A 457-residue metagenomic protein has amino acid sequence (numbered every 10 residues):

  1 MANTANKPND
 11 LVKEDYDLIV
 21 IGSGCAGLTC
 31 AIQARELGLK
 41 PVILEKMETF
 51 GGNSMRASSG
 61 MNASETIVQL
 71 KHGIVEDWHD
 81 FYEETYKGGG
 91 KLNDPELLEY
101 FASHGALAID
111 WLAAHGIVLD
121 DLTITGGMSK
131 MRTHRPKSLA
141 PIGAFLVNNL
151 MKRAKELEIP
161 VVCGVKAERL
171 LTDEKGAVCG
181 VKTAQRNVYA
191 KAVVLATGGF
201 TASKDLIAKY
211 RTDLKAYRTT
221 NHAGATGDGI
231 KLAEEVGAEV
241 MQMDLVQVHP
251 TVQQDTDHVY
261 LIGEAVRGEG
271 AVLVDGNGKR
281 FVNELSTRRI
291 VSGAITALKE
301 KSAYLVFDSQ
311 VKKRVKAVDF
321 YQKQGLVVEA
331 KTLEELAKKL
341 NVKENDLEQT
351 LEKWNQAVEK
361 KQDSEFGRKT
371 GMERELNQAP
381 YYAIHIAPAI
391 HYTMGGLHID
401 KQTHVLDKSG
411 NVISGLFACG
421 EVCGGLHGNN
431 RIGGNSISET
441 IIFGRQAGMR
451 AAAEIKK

Functional and structural regions predicted by a protein language model:
M1-L18, E36, G424-L426, N430 (+1 more regions): Extreme N-terminal leader/targeting segments of oxidoreductases
A5-D10, K40, K46-P160, G164-R169 (+3 more regions): Conserved N-terminal/central alpha/beta ligand/cofactor-binding core
K13-Y16, A184-A192: Core beta-strand elements of the Rossmann-like FAD/NAD(P) dinucleotide-binding domain in flavoenzyme oxidoreductases
L18-I43: N-terminal Rossmann-like FAD-binding beta1-loop-alpha1 element of flavoenzymes
R169, D346-N430: A glycine-rich dinucleotide-binding beta-alpha-beta segment and adjacent secondary-structure elements that constitute
V188-V252, Q446: Glycine-rich loop(s) and the adjacent beta-strand/alpha-helix scaffold that form part
I230-L232, V236-D346: An anion/pyrophosphate-binding glycine-rich loop and adjacent beta-alpha core in soluble alpha-beta enzymes
L232-E239, E348, T440-K457: Internal hydrophobic alpha-helix adjacent to the cofactor/substrate pocket in enzyme cavities
